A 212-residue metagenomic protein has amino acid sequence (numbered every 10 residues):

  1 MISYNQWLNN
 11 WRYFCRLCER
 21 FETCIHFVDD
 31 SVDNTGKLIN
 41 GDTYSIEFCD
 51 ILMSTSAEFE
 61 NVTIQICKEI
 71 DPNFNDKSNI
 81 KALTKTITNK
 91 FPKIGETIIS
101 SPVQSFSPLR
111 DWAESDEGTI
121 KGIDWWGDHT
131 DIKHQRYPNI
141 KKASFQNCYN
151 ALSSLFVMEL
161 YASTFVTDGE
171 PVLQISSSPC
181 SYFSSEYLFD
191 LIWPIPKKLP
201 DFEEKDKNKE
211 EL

Functional and structural regions predicted by a protein language model:
M1-M53, E210: Charged alpha-helical initiation segments
L17-F27, S54, E58-N61, W125-D128 (+1 more regions): Amphipathic, well-ordered alpha-helical segments in soluble domains
V28-S31, T35, I94, R136-N139 (+1 more regions): Short secondary-structure junctions and interdomain/linker hinges
S45-I70, Y149-E159: Short, hydrophobic, well-ordered secondary-structure elements
F59-G127, K133-P138: Short non-catalytic regulatory patches outside canonical folded cores
I132-S163: Charge-enriched, short contiguous segments at helix-coil
A162-L212: Polyanionic, low-complexity intrinsically disordered segments
